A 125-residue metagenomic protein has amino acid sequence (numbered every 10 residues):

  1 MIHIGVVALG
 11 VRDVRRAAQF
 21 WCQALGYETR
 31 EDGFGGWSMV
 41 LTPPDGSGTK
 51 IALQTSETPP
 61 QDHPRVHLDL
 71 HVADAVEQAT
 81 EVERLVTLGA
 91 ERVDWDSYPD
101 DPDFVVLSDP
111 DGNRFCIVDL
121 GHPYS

Functional and structural regions predicted by a protein language model:
I2, A8-K50: Core segments of cupin and vicinal oxygen chelate
I2-V6, H63-H67: Short, solvent-exposed beta-strand edge segments and adjacent coil->beta transition regions
D13-V14, L68-D111: Vicinal oxygen chelate
W21, D111-F115: Short, glycine-anchored, charge-dense loop/turn motifs used at functional sites
D32, D100, G121-Y124: A short acidic/small-residue loop/turn micro-motif
L41-G46, L107-P110, L120: Active-site beta-strand termini and strand-to-loop segments that position acidic
T49-Q54, V106, F115-V118: Conserved beta-strand in the GNAT
